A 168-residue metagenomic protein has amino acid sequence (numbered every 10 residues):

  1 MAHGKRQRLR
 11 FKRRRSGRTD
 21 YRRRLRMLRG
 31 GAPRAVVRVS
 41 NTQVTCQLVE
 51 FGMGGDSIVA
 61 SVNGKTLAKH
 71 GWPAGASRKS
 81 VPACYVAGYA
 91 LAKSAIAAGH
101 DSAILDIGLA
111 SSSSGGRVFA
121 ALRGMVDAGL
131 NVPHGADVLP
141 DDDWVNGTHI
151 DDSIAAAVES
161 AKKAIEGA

Functional and structural regions predicted by a protein language model:
M1-D56, S61, K65-K69, P73 (+1 more regions): Intrinsically disordered, Lys/Arg-rich N-terminal extensions and targeting peptides of nucleic-acid-associated proteins
V37, I107-L109: Short glycine-centered, acidic/aromatic-flanked micro-motifs in structured strand/loop junctions that mark active-site
C46, S111-S113: Short, active-site-adjacent cap segments at secondary-structure transitions
Q47, I104-D106: Short, conserved beta-strand edge motifs with alternating hydrophobic and charged residues
I58, A83, A87, L91 (+1 more regions): Amphipathic alpha-helical interface surfaces
W72-I96: Acidic helix/loop or adjacent segment enriched in Glu/Asp that either coordinates divalent metal
A95-I104, S113: Beta-rich strand-turn-strand
S113-V138: Short, low-complexity, polybasic intrinsically disordered segments
